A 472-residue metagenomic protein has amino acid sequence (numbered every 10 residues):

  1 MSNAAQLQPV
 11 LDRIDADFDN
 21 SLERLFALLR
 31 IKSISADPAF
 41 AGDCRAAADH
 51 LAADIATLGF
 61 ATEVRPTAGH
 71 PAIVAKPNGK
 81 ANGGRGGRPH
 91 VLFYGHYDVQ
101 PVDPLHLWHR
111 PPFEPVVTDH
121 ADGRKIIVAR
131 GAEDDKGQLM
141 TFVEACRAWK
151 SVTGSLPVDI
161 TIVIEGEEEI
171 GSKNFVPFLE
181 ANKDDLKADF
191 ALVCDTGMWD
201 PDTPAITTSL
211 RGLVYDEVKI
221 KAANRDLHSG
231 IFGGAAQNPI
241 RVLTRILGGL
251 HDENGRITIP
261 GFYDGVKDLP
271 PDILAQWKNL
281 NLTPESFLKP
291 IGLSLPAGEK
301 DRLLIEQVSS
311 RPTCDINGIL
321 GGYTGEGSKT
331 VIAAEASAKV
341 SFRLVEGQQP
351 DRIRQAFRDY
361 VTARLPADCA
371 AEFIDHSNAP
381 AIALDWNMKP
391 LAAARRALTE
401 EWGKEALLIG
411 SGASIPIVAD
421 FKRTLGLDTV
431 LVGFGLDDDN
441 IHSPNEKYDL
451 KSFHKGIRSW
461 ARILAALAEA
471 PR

Functional and structural regions predicted by a protein language model:
S2-L105, E335, K339, R352: N-terminal helical capping/dimerization or prosegment-like subdomains of hydrolases acting on amide or phosphate bonds
G84-T161, K455: Active-site metal-coordination/substrate-binding segment of hydrolases, especially metallo-dependent peptidases
G86, D200, T258-E335, E346-A356 (+2 more regions): An extended, acidic, His-containing surface patch that forms the Zn2+-binding/catalytic region of metallohydrolases
Y97-V99, V163-G171, C194-W199, A222-N224 (+2 more regions): Acidic, glycine-rich active-site loops and adjacent beta-strand->loop/helix elements that engage anionic groups
D98, L250-N254, D359-D368: A common structural junction motif
I126-S209, P471-R472: Acidic/histidine-rich catalytic neighborhood of metal-dependent amide-processing enzymes
A205-K221, V430-G435: Flexible glycine/proline-rich, aromatic-decorated loop/lid segments
G233-N254: A short core secondary-structure module
